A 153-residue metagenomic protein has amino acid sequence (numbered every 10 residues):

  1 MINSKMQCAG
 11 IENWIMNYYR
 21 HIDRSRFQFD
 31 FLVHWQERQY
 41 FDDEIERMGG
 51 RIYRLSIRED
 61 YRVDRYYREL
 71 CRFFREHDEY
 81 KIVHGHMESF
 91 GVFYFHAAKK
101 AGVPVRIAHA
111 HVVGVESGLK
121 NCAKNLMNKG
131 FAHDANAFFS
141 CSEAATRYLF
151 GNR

Functional and structural regions predicted by a protein language model:
M1-R153: Membrane-interface segments of envelope glycosyltransferases acting on lipid-linked substrates or membrane lipids
